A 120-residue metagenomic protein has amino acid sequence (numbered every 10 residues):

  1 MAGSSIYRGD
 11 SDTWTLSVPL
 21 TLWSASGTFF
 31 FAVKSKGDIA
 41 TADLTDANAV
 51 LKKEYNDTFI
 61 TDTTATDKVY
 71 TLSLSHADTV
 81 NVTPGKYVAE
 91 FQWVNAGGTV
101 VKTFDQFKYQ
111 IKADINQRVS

Functional and structural regions predicted by a protein language model:
M1-S120: Contiguous segments within soluble domain cores/interaction surfaces
